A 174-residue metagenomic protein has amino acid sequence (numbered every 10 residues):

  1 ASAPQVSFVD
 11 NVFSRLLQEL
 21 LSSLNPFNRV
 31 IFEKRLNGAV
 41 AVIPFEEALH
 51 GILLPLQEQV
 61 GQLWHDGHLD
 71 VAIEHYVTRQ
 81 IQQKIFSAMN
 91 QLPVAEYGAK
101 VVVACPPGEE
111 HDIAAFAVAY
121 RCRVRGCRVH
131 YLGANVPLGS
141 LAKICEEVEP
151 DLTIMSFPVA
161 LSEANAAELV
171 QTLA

Functional and structural regions predicted by a protein language model:
A1-M89, P93: Long amphipathic alpha-helical segments
H68-A174: C-terminal regulatory/effector modules of DNA-binding transcriptional regulators
